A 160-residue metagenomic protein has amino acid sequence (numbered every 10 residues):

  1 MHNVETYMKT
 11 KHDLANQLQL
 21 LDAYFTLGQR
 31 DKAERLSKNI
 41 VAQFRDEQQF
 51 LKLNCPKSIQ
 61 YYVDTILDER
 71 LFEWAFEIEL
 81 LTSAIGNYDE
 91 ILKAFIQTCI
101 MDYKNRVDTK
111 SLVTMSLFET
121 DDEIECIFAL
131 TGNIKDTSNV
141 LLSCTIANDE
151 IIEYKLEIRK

Functional and structural regions predicted by a protein language model:
M1-N3: Conserved signal-transmission helix
M8: Active-site alpha-helix of zinc metalloproteases
K11-L27, G86-E119: Conserved ATP-binding N-box helix of the HATPase_c
L18-I59, T82-Y88: Histidine phosphotransfer helical core of two-component systems
T26, V140-K160: Flexible, glycine-/charge-rich segments associated with ATP-binding catalytic modules
L53-R70, T137-L141: Short beta-to-alpha transition helix within the HATPase_c
A75-S83: Conserved catalytic submotifs in the C-terminal HATPase_c
E79, K93, T109-S138: Conserved beta-strand-loop-beta-strand hairpin that lines the nucleotide-binding pocket of ATP/GTP-utilizing enzymes
